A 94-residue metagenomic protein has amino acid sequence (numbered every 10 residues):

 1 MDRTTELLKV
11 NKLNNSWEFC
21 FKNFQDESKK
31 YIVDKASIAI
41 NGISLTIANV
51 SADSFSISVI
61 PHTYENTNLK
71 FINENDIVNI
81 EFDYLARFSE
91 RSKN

Functional and structural regions predicted by a protein language model:
M1-N94: Conserved loop->alpha-helix
